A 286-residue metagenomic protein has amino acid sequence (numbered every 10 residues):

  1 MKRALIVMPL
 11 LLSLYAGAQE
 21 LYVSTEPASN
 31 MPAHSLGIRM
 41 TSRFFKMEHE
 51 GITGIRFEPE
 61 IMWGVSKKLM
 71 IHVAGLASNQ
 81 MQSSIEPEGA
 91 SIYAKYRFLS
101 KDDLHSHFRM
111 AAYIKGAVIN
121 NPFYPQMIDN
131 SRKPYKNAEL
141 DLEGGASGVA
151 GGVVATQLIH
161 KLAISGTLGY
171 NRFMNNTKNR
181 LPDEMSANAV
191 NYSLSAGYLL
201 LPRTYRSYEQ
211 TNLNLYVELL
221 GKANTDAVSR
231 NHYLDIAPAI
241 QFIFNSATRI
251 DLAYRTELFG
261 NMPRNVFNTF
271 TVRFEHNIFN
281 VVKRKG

Functional and structural regions predicted by a protein language model:
A18-I61, I119-F123, K133: Short glycine/proline- and aromatic-enriched beta-strand/turn motifs that initiate or cap beta-hairpins
E26-A33, K68, S100-M110, K161 (+3 more regions): Short loop/turn motifs that connect adjacent beta-strands in outer-membrane beta-barrel proteins
S29, S42, W63, Y96-F98 (+6 more regions): Residue-level signature of outer-membrane beta-barrel architecture
P32, T53-F57, I85-A90, E143-V149 (+3 more regions): Residues that define the transmembrane beta-barrel architecture of outer-membrane proteins
I38-S42, V73, A94, M110-I114 (+7 more regions): Membrane-embedded beta-strand positions of outer-membrane beta-barrel proteins
S42-K46, G75-M81, F98, I114-N120 (+6 more regions): Transmembrane beta-strands of outer-membrane beta-barrel pores
S83-A189: Outer-membrane pore/translocation modules
S91-A94, L194, V266-G286: Outer-membrane beta-barrel "beta-signal"
